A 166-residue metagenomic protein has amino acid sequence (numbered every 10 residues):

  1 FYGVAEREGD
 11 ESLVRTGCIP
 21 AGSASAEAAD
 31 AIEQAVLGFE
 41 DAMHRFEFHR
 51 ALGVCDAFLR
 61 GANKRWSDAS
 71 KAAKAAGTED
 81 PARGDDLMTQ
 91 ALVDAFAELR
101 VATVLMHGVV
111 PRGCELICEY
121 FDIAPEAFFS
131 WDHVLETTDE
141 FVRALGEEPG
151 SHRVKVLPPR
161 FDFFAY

Functional and structural regions predicted by a protein language model:
F1-L87: Long, charged, mostly alpha-helical binding arms that flank functional sites
F46, D56-Y166: Basic, alpha-helical terminal appendages of large translation-related enzymes
